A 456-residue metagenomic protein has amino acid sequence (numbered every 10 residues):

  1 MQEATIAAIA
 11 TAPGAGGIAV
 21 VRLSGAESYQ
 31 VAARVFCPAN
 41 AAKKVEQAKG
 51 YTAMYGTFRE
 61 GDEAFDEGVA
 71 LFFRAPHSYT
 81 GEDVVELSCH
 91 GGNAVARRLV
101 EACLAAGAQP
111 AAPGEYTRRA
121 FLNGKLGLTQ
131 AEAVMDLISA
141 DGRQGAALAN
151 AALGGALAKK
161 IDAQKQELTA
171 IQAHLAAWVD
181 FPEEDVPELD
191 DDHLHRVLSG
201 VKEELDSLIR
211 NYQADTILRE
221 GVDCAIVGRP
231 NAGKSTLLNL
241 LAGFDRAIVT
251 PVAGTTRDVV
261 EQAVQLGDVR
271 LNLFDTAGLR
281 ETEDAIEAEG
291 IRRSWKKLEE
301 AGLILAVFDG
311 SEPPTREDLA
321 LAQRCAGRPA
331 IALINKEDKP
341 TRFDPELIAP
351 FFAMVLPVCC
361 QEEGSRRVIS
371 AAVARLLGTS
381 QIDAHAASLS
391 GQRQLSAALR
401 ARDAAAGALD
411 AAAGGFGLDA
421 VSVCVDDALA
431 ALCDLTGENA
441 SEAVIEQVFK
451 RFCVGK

Functional and structural regions predicted by a protein language model:
M1-A147, A151, G155, I331: A glycine-rich (often HGG/GG-containing) alpha/beta subdomain
Q2-I9, P13, R143-Q265, T282-D284 (+1 more regions): C-terminal-of-GTPase-core extension/linker across diverse P-loop GTPases
Y55-F65, A70-R74, G254-T282, E300: Switch I (G2) and immediately adjacent beta-strands of P-loop GTPase domains
A242, A277-G278, G302, D309 (+1 more regions): Short glycine-/small-residue-rich Rossmann-like dinucleotide-binding loops
L271, L303, I331: Short, Asp-centered acidic motifs that coordinate Mg2+ and/or phosphate in catalytic or ligand-binding sites
L273, V307, L333: Generic enzyme active-site microenvironment
E287-S311: Inter-motif core of Ras-like GTPase G domains
